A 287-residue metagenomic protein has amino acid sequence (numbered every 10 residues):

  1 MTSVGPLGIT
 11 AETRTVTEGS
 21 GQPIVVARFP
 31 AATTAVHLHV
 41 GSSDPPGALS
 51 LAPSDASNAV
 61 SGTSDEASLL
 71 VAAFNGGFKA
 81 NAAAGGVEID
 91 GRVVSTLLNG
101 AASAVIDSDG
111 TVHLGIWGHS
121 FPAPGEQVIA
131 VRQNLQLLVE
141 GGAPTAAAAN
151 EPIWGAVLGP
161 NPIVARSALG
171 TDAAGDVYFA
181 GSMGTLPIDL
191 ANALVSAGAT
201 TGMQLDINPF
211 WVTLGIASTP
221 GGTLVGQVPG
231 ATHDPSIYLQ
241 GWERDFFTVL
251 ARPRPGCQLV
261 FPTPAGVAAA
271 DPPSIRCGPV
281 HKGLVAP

Functional and structural regions predicted by a protein language model:
M1-T96, P262-P287: Zymogen propeptides
L7-A11, A84-E88, A146-G155, P229: Short Pro/Gly-enriched beta-strand edge/turn motifs at strand-loop
T13-T17, V60-S64, G91-S95, A101-S103 (+4 more regions): A generic local secondary-structure boundary/capping motif
G21-I24, A67-S68, N99-A101, Q133 (+2 more regions): Extracytoplasmic
I24-R28, S103, L137, A168 (+1 more regions): Conserved hydrophobic/aromatic beta-strand scaffold that supports enzyme active sites
G47-A52, A123-V128, V157-L158, P187-A193: A short, polar/proline- and glycine-enriched secondary-structure boundary/capping micro-motif
L70, F74-T145, A149, V249: Active-site-adjacent helix-turn-beta-strand microarchitecture at beta-sheet edges that either contains or buttresses
G115, V139-P144, G155-V267, D271-I275 (+1 more regions): Extended C-terminal subregions enriched in glycine
